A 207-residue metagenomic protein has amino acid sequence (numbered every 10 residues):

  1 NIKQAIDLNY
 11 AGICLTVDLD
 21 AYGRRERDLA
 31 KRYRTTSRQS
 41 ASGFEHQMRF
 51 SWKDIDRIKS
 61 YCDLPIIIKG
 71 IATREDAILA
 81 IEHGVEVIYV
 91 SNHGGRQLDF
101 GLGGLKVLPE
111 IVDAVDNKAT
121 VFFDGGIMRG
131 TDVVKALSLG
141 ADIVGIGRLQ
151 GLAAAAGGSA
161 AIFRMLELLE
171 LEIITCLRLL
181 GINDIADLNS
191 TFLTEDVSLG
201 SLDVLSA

Functional and structural regions predicted by a protein language model:
N1-F123, G130-L152, G200, L205: Alpha/beta enzyme core
G23, A30, D99, M128 (+4 more regions): Generic, ordered loop/turn and secondary-structure boundary motif
D116, G157-G158: Glycine-centered helix-coil hinge/cap
Q150, G158-A207: C-terminal extensions of enzymes
